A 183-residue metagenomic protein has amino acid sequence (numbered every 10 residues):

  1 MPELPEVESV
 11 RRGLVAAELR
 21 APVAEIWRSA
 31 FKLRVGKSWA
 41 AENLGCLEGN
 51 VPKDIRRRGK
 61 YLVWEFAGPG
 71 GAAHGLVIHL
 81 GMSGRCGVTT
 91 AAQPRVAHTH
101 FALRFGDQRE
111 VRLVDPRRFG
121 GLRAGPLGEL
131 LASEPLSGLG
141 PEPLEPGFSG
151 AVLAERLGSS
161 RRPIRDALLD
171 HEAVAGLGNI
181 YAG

Functional and structural regions predicted by a protein language model:
M1-L122: A cross-family signal for N-terminal binding/gating loops and helix N-caps that shape access to the active site
G71-A72, L76-G176, Y181-G183: Phosphate/anion-contacting hairpin/loop surfaces
